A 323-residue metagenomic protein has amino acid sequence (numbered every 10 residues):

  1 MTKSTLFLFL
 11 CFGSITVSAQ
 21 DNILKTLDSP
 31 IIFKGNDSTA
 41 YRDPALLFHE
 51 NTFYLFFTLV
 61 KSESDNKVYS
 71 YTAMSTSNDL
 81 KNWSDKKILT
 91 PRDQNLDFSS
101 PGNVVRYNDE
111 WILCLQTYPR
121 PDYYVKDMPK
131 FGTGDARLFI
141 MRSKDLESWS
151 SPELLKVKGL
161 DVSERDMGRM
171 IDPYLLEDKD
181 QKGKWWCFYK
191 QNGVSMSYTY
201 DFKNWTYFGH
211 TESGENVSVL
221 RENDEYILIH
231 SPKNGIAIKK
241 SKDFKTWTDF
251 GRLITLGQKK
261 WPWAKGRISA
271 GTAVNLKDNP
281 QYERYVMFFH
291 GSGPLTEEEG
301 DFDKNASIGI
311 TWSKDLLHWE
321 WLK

Functional and structural regions predicted by a protein language model:
M1-D21: Bacterial Sec-dependent N-terminal signal peptides
A19-K323: Carbohydrate-active catalytic/glycan-binding domains of CAZyme proteins, especially the secreted or lumenal ectodomains
